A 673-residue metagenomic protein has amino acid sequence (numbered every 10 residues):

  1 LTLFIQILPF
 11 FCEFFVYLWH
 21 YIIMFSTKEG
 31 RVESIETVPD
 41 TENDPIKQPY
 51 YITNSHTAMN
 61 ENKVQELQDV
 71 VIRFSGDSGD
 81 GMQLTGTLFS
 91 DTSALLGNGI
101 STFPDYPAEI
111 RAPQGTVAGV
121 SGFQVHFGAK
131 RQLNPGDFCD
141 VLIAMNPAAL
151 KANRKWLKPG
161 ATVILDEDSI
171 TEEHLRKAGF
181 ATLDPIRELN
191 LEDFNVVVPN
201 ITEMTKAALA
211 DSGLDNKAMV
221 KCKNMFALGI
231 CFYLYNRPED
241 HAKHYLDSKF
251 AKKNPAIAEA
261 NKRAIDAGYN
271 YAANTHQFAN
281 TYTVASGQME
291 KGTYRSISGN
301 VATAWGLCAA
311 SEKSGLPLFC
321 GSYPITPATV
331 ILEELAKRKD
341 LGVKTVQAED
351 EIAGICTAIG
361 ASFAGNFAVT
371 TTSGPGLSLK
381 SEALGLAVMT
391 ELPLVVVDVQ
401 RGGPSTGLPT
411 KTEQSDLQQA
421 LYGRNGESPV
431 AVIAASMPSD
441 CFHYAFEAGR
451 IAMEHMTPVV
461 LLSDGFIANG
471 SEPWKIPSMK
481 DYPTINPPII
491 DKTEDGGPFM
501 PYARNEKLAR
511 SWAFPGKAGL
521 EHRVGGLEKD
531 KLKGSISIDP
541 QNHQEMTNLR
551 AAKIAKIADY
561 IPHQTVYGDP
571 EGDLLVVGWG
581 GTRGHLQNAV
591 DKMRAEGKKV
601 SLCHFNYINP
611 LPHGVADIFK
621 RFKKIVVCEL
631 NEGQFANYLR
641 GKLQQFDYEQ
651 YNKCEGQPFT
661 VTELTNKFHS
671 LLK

Functional and structural regions predicted by a protein language model:
F25-K28, Y50-S314: Active-site cofactor/cluster-binding pocket
P49, I297-G306, S314, Y444 (+1 more regions): Flexible, low-complexity linker and terminal segments
D69, A108, A207-L209, F250 (+7 more regions): Gly-rich Lys/Arg/Thr-decorated short loops/hinges at beta-loop-alpha junctions or inter-strand turns that position
D69-K158, W305, A310, L318 (+3 more regions): Thiamine diphosphate
Y106-P107, L246, A264, A285-Q288 (+7 more regions): A glycine-rich phosphate-binding loop feature that marks nucleotide/adenosyl-phosphate handling sites
G136, L191-F194, V198, T202 (+5 more regions): Conserved thiamine diphosphate
